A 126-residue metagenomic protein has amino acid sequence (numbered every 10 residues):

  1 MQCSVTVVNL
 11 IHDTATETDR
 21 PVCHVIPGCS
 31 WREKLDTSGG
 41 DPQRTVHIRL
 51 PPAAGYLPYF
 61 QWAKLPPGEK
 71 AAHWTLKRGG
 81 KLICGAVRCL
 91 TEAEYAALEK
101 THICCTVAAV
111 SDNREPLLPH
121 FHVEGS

Functional and structural regions predicted by a protein language model:
M1-D19: Polar/acidic, low-complexity leader/linker segments enriched in S/T/G and N/D
D19-S126: Short, conserved turn/kink motifs that form compact alpha/beta structural patches or helix kinks used as
